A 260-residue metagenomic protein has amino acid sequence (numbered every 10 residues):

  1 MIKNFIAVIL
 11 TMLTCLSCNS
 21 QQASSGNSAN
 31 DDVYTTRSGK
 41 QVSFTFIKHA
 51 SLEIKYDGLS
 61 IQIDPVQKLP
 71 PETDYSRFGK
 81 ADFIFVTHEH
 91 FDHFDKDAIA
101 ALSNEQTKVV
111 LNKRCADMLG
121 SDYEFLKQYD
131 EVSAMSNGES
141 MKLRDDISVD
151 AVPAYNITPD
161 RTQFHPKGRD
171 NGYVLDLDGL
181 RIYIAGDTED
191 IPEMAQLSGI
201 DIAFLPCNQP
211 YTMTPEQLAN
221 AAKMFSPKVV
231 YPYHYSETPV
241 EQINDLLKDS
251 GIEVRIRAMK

Functional and structural regions predicted by a protein language model:
I2, I6-D57, D249-S250: Zn-dependent metallo-beta-lactamase
N30-R37, I47, S51-E89, H93-A100 (+2 more regions): Pre-active-site segment of Zn-dependent metallo-hydrolases
T36-S43, K55-I61, S140-D150, D176-I182: Beta-strand-turn-beta hairpins that frame and shape the catalytic cleft of phosphate-ester-processing enzymes
Q62-P65, A81-D92, V110-K113, Y183-G186 (+3 more regions): Active-site neighborhood of phospho(di)ester-bond hydrolases with catalytic His/Asp-centered motifs
L69-P70, H90-F94, A116-L119, E139-K142 (+4 more regions): Active-site environment of divalent metal-dependent phosphoester hydrolases
E72-S140: Active-site HxH/HxHxD metal-binding segment of metal-dependent hydrolases
Y75, Y155-K223: Active-site-proximal loop/helix segments of hydrolase catalytic cores
Y123-I147, A219, K223-K260: Binuclear metal-ion centers of metallo-dependent hydrolases, dominated by the metallo-beta-lactamase
